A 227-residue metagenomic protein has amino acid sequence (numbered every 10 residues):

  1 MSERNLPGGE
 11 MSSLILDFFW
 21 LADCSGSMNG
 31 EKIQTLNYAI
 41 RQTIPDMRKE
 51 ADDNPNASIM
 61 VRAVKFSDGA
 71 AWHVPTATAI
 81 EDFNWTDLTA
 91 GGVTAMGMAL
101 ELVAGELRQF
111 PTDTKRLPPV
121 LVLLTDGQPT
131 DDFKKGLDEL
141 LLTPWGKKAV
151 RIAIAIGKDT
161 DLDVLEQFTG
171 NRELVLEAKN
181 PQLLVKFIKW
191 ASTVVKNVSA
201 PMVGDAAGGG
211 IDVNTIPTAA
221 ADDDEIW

Functional and structural regions predicted by a protein language model:
M1-W227: Acidic, low-complexity intrinsically disordered regions
